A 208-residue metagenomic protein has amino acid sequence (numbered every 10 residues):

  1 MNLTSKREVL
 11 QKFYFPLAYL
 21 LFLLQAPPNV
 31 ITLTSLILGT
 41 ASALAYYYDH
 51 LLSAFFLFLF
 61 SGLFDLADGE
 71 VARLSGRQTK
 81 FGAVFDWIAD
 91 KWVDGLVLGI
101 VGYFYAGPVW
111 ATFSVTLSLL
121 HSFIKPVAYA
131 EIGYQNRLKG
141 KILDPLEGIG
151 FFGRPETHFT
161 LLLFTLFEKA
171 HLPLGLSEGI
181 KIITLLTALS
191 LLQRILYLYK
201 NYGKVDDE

Functional and structural regions predicted by a protein language model:
M1-A18, W87-E208: A feature for the membrane-embedded catalytic helix bundles of lipid/isoprenoid biosynthetic enzymes
V9, Q25-V30: N-terminal membrane topogenic signal
F13-L23, Y48, A72-K80, K139-L143: Short juxtamembrane and helix-loop transition motifs at transmembrane-helix boundaries in membrane proteins
Q25, A45-D49, F167: Helix-loop junctions at the membrane-solvent interface of multi-pass transporters, primarily the C-terminal
V30-F81, P108, F113, L172-A188: Membrane-embedded alpha-helical segments that form the functional core of polytopic membrane enzymes, especially those
A83-F85: Membrane-interface alpha-helices at helix entry/exit sites of multi-pass transporters
